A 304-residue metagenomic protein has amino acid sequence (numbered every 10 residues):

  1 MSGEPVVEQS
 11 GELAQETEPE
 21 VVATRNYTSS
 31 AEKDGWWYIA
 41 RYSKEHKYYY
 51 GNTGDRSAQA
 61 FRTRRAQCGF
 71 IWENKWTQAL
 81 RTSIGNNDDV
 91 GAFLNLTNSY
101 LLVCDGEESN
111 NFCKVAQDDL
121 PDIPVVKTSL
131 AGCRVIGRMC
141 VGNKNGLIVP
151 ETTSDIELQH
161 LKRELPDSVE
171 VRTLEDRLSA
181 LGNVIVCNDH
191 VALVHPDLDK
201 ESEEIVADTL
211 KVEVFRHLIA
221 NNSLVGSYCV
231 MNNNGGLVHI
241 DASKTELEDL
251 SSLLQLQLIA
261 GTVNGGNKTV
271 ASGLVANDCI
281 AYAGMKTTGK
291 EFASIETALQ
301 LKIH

Functional and structural regions predicted by a protein language model:
S2-H304: The feature marks the mature, well-folded catalytic cores of soluble enzymes
